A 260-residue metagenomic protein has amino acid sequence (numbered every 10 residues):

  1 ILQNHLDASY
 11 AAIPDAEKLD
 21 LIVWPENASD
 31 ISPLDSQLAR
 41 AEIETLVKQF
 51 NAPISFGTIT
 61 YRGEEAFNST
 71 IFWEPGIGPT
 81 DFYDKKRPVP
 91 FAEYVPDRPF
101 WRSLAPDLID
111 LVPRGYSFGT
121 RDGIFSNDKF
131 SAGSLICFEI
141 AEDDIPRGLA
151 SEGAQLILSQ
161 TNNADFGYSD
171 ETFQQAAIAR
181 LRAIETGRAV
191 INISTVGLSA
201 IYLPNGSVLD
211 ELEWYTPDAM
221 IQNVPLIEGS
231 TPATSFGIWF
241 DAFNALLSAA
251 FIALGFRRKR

Functional and structural regions predicted by a protein language model:
I1-R260: Enzyme catalytic cores with a strong preference for nitrogen-chemistry domains
